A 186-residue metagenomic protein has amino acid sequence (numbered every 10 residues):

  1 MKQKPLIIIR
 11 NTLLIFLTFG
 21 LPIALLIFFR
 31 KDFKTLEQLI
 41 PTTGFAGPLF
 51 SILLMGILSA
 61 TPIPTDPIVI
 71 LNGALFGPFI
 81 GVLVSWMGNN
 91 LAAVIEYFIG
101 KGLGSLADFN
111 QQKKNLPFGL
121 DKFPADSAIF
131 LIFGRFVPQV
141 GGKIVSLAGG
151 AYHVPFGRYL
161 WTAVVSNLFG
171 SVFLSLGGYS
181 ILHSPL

Functional and structural regions predicted by a protein language model:
M1-S51, W86-L147, A151-R158, Y179-L186: Membrane-interfacial helix-loop-helix
A24-L25, L54, T61, F173-L176: Residue-level signal for alpha-helical transmembrane segments in multi-pass membrane proteins
I52-I80, Q139-V145: Transmembrane helix boundary and interhelical junction motifs in multipass membrane proteins
I57, V84, F133-G134, V165-S166: Small/hydrophobic positions within alpha-helical transmembrane segments of multi-pass membrane transporters
P62, N89, G170: Residue-level signal for conserved functional micro-sites within the alpha-helical transmembrane segments of Major
D66, A93-V94, L147, S171-S175: Hydrophobic transmembrane alpha-helices of multi-pass small-molecule transporters
V69-N89, G150-W161, V165: Interfacial segments of multi-pass membrane proteins
A163-L186: Alpha-helical transmembrane segments and their immediate juxtamembrane interface regions
